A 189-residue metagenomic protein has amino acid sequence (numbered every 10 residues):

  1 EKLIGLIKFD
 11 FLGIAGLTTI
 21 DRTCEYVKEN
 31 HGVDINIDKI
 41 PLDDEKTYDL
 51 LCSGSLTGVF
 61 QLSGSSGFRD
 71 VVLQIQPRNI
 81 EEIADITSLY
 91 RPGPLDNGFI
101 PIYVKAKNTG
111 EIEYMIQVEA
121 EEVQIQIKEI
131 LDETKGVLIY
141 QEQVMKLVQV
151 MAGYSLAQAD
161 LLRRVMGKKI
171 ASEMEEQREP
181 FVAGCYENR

Functional and structural regions predicted by a protein language model:
E1-R189: Mg2+-dependent phosphoryl-transfer active-site scaffold
